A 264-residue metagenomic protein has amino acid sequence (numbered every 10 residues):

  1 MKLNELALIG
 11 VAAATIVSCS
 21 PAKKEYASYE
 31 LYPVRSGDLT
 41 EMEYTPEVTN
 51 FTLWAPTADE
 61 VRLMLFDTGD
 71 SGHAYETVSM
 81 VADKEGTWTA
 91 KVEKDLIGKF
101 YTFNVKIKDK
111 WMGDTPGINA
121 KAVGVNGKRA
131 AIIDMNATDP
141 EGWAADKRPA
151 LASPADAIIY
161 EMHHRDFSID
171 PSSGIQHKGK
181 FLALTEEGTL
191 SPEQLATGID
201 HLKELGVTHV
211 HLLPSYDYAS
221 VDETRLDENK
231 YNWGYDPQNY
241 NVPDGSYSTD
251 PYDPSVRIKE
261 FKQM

Functional and structural regions predicted by a protein language model:
M1-A7: Bacterial N-terminal signal peptides that target proteins for export
V17-S18: C-terminal motif of bacterial Sec signal peptides marking the signal peptidase cleavage site
P21-V48, A82-E186: The feature marks proteins involved in alpha-glucan
L53, F103, M162, L202 (+2 more regions): Conserved, mostly hydrophobic/aromatic
W54-V61, L96: Short proline/glycine-enriched turn/loop motifs at strand-loop junctions of beta-rich domains
R62-M64, N104: Beta-strand signatures of extracellular beta-sandwich domains
S173-T189, D222-M264: Aromatic- and acidic-residue-enriched carbohydrate-binding clefts of CAZyme catalytic domains
L202-N229: Carboxylate/His-rich catalytic cores and anion/metal-binding grooves
